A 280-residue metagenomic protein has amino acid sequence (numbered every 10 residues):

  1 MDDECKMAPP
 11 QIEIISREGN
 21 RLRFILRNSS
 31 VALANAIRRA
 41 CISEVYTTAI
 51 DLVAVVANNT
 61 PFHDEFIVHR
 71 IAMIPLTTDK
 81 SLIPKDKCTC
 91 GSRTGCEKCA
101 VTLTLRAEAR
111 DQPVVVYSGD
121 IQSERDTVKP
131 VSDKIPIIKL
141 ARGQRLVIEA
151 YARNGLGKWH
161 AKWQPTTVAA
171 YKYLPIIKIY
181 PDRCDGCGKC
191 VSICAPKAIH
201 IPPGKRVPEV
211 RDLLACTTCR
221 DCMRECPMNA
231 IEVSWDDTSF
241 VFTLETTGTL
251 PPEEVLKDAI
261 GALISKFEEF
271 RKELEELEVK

Functional and structural regions predicted by a protein language model:
M1-K280: Protein-protein interaction/assembly regions in multi-subunit complexes
